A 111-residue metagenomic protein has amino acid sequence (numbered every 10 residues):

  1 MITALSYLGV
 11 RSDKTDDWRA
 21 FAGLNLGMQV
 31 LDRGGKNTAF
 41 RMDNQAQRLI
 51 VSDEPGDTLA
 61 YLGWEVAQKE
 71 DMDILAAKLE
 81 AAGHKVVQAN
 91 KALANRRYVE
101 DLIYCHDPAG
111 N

Functional and structural regions predicted by a protein language model:
A4-D13, E54-E80, V99-H106: Vicinal oxygen chelate
Y7-Q47: Core segments of cupin and vicinal oxygen chelate
G34, G63, A89-N90: Short hydrophobic alpha-helix segments
G34-N37, T58, R96-V99: Short acidic/glycine-enriched loop/turn segments that link adjacent beta-strands
F40-Q45, D53-E54, C105-P108: Active-site beta-strand termini and strand-to-loop segments that position acidic
A82-N111: Vicinal oxygen chelate
